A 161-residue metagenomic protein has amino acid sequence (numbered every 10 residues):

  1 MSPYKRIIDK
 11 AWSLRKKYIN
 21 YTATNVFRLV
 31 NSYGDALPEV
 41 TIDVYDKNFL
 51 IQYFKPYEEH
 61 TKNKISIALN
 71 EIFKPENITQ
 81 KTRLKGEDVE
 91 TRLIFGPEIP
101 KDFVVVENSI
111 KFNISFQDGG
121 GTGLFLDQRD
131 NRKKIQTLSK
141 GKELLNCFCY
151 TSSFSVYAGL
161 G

Functional and structural regions predicted by a protein language model:
M1, L50-E59: Short histidine-centered catalytic/ligand-binding loop motif
M1-D46: Non-catalytic accessory regions of SAM-dependent methyltransferases
Y21, P97, Q136-L138: Solvent-exposed alpha-helices and their adjacent loops that cap or buttress functional pockets in soluble metabolic
V30-A36, T41-D43, E59-F125, K133: Non-catalytic substrate-recognition/targeting regions of SAM-dependent transferases
L126-K142: Conserved alpha-helix/loop element of class I SAM-dependent methyltransferases that forms part of the SAM/SAH-binding
T137-G161: Conserved SAM/SAH cofactor-binding pocket of Class I
